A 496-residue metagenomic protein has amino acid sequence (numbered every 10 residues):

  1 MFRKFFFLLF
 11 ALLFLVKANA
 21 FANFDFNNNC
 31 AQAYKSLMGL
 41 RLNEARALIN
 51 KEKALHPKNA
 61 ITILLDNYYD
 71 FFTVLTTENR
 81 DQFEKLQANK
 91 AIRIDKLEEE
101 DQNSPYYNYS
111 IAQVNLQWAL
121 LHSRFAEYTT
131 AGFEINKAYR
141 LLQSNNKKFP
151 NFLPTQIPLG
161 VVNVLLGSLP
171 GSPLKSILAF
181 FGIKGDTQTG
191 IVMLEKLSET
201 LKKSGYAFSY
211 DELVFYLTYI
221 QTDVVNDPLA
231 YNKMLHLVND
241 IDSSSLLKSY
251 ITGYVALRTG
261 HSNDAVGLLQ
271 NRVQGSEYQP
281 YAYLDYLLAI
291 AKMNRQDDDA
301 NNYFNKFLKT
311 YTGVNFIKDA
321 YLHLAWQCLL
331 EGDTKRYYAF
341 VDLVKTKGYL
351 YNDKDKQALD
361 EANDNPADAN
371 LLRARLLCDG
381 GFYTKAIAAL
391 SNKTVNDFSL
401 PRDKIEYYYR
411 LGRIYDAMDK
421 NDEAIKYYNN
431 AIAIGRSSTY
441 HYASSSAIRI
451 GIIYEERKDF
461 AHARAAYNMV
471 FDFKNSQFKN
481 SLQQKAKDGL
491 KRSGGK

Functional and structural regions predicted by a protein language model:
F21-N23, N50-P57, D101, K148 (+10 more regions): Solenoid-like repeat scaffolds
A22-N29, S104, F152-L153, S172-P173 (+9 more regions): Generic helix N-cap/helix-start motif at coil->alpha-helix transitions
F24-N28, S36-I49, D66-Y219, D223-H236: Short coil/linker segments at helix-helix boundaries
N28-L42, I251, D368-K385: Alpha-helical segment of the N-proximal tetratricopeptide repeat
C30, L64-N67, F71, Y109 (+11 more regions): TPR/TPR-like alpha-solenoid signature
Y34, Y68, L75, Q113 (+14 more regions): Residue-level recognition of tetratricopeptide repeat
L40, A126, G185, V225 (+6 more regions): Residue-level detector of the short coil/turn that links helix A to helix B within each tetratricopeptide repeat
L48-N50, Q82-E98, T130-Q143, K175-S176 (+9 more regions): Alpha-helical repeat scaffolds
